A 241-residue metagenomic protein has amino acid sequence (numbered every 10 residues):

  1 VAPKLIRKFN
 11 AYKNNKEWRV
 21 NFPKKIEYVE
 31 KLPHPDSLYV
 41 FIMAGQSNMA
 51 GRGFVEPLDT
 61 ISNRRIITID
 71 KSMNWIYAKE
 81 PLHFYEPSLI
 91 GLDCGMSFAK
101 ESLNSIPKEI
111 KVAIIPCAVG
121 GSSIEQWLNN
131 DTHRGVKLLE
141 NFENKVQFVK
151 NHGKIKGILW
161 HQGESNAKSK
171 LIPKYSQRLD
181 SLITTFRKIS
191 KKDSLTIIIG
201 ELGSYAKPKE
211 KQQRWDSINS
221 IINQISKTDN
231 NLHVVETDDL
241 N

Functional and structural regions predicted by a protein language model:
V1-N241: Cell-envelope and extracellular/periplasmic
